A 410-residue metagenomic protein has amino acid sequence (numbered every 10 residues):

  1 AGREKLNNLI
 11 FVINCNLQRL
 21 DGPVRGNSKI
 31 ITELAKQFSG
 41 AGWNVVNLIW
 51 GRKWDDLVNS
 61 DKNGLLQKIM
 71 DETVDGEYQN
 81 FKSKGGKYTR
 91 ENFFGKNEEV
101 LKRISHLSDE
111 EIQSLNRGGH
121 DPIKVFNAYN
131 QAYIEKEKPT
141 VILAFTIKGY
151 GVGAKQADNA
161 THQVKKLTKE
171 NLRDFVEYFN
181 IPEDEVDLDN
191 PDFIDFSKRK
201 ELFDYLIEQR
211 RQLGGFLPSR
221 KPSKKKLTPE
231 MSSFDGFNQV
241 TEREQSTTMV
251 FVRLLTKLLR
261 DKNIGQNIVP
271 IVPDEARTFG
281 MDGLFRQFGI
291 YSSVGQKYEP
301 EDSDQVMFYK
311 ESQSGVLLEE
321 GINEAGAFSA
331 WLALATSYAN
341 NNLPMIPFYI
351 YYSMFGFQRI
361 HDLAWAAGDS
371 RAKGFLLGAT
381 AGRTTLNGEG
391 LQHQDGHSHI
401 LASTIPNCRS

Functional and structural regions predicted by a protein language model:
A1-R3: Glycine- and Gly-Pro-enriched alpha-helical subdomains that act as flexible, kink-prone "lid/hinge" or packing modules
L6-N8, E389: Structured catalytic/translocation cores of nucleotide/phosphate-coupled proteins
N8, E137-K138, A372-K373: Loop/turn elements at helix/coil->beta-strand transitions in domains of secreted/extracellular proteins
L9-N16, L377-A379: Short internal beta-strands
C15-T241: Long, well-ordered, tryptophan-enriched scaffold segments
V100-G119, I123-N127, P191-S410: Thiamine diphosphate
